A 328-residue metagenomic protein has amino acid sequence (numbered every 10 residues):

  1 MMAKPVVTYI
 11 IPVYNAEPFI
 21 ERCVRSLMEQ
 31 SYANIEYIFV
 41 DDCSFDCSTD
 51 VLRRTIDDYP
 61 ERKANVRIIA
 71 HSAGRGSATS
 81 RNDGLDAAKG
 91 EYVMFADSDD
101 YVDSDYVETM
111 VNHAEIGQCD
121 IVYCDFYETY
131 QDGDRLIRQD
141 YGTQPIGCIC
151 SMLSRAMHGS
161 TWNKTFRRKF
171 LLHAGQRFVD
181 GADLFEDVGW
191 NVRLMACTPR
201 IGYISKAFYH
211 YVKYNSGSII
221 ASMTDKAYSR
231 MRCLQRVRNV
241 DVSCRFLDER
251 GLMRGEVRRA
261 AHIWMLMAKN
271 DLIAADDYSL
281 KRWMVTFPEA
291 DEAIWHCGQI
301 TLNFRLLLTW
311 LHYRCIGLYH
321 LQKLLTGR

Functional and structural regions predicted by a protein language model:
M1-V237, F246: Nucleotide-sugar donor-binding/catalytic module of glycosyltransferases that assemble extracellular/cell-envelope
I56-Y59, A174, E256, F304 (+2 more regions): Residue-level recognition of alpha-helix termini/interfacial anchor residues
H71, S77, S160, R232 (+5 more regions): General helical secondary-structure elements
Y209-N215, A221-L252, N270-A293: Catalytic core of nucleotide-sugar-dependent glycosyltransferases
G251-A261: All-alpha amphipathic helical-bundle segments outside canonical DNA-binding/catalytic cores that form hydrophobic
R259-N270: Amphipathic alpha-helical repeat scaffolds of TPR domains
A274-R328: Membrane-interface aromatic/basic loop that binds lipid-linked glycans or pyrophosphate carriers, typified by
